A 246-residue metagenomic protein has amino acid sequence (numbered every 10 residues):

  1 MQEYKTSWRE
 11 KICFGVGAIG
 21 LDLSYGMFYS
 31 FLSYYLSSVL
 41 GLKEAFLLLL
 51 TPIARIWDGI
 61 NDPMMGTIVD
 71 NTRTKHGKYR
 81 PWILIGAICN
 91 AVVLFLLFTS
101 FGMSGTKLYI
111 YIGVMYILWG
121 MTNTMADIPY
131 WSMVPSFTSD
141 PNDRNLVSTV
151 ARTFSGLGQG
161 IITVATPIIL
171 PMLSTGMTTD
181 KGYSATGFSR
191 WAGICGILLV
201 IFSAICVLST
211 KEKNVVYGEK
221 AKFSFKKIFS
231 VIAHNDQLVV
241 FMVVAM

Functional and structural regions predicted by a protein language model:
M1-M246: Membrane-embedded alpha-helical bundles of multi-pass transporters/translocases, especially carrier/permease families
